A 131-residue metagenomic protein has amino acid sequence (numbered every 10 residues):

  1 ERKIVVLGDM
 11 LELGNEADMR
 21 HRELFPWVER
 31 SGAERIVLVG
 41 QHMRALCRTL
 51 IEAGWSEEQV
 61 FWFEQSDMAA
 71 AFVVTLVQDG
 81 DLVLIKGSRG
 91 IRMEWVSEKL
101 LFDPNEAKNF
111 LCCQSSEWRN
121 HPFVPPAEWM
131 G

Functional and structural regions predicted by a protein language model:
E1-G131: ATP-dependent carboxylate-amine ligase
